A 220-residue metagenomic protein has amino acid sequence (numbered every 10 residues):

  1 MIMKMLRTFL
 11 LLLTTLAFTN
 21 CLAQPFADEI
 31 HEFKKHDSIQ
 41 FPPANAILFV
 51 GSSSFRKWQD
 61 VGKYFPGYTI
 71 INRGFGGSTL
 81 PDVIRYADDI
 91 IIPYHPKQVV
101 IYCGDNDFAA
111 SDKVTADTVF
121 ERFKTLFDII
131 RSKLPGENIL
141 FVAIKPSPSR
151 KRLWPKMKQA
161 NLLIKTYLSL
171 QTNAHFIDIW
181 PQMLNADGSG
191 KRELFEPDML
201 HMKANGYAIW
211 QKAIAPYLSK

Functional and structural regions predicted by a protein language model:
M1-P25: Bacterial Sec-dependent N-terminal signal peptides
A17, I71, L140, H175: Conserved Rossmann-like nucleotide-binding pocket used by diverse enzymes that bind dinucleotide cofactors
Q24-K124, P148, L153-K158, L162: Conserved SGNH/GDSL esterase-like catalytic core that processes O-acyl groups on lipids and polysaccharides
V50-G51, V142, I177: Active-site flanking residues adjacent to catalytic metal/cofactor-binding acidic residues
D88, I92, G104, D128-P135 (+4 more regions): Sec-exported extracytoplasmic/periplasmic mature domains
Y102, V142-A143: Alpha/beta-hydrolase-fold catalytic nucleophile elbow
T118-V142, Q159, L163-A174: Charged, glycine-enriched surface loops/patches that mediate electrostatic binding to polyanionic ligands
P146-K220: Catalytic His-Asp segment of secreted/periplasmic serine-dependent ester chemistry enzymes
